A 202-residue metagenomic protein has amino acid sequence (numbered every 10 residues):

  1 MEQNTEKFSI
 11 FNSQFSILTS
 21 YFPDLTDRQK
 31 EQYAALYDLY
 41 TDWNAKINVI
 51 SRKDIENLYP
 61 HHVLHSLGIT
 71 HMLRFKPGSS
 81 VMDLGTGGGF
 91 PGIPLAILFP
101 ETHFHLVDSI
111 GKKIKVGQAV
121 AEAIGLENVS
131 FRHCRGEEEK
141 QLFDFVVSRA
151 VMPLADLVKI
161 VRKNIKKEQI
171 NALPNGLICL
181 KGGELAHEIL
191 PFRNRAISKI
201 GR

Functional and structural regions predicted by a protein language model:
E2-T5, F11-P77, M82, K112-V129: Class I SAM-dependent transferase core
G85: Conserved glycine-centered beta->alpha loop in an early N-terminal alpha/beta scaffold
G88-E101: Conserved SAM-binding loop of SAM-dependent methyltransferases across substrates and taxa, primarily the Class I
E101-H105, S109-R202: S-adenosylmethionine
